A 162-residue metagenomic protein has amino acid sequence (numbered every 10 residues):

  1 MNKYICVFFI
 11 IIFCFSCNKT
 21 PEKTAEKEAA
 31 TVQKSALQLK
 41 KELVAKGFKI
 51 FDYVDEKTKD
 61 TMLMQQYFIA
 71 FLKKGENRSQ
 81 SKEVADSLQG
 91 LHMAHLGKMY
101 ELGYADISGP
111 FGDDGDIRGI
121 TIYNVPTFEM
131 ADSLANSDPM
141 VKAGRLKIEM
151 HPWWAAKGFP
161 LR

Functional and structural regions predicted by a protein language model:
N2-F8: Sec-dependent signal peptide recognition, specifically the positively charged N-region followed immediately by
F8-F9, K82: Residue-level detector of transmembrane insertion/anchoring sites
F13-S16: C-terminal motif of bacterial Sec signal peptides marking the signal peptidase cleavage site
N18-R162: Conserved, structured core segments of small domains
